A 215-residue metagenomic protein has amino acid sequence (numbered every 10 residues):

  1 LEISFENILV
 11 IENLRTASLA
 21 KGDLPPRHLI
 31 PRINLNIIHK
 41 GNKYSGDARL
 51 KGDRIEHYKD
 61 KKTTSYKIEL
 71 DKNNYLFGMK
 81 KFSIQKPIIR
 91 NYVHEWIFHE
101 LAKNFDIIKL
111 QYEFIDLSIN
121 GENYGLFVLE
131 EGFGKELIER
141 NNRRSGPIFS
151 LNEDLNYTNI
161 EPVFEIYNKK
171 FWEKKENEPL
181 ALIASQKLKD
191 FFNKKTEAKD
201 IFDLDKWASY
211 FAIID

Functional and structural regions predicted by a protein language model:
L1, A102, F211-D215: Generic low-polarity alpha-helical segments
L1-S45: Regulatory N- and C-terminal appendages and interdomain linkers associated with kinase/kinase-like NTP transferase
S4-E6, G52, D203: Helix N-terminus capping/helix-initiation residues
L19-R27, I55-M79, I183, K187-K194 (+1 more regions): N-terminal short leaders/motifs
L24-R32, P87-Y92, T196, D200: A broad, low-specificity signal for short, low-complexity segments enriched in glycine/proline and polar/charged
R32-N168: Conserved ATP-binding subdomain of kinase catalytic cores across diverse folds
K135-D215: ATP-dependent phospho-/nucleotidyl transfer catalytic cores
